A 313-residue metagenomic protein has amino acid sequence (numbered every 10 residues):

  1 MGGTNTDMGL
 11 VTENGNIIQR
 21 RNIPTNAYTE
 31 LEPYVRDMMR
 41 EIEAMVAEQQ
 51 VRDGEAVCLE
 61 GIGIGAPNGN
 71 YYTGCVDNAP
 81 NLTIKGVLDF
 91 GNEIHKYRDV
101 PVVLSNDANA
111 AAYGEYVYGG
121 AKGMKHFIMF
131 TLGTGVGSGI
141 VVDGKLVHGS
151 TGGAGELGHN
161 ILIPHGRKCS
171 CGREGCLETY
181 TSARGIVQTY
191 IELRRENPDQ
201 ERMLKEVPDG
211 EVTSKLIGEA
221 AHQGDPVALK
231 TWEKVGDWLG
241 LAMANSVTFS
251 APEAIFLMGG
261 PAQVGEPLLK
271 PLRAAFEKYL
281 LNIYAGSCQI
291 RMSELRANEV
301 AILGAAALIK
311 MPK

Functional and structural regions predicted by a protein language model:
M1-G61, Y71-T73, G91-V102, V117-M124 (+2 more regions): ATP-binding/phosphotransfer module of carbohydrate and carboxylate kinases, centering on a glycine-rich
M1-T4, T131-G135, G153, G260: A short acidic Gly-Thr/Ser loop motif
T25-N26, A154-E156: A short acidic/small-residue loop/turn micro-motif
G63-P67, M129-G135, G139-V141: Short beta-strand segments
C75-G86: A charged helix-plus-loop insertion that forms the helical arch/lid used to bind and gate nucleic-acid substrates
D107, G133, A305: Active-site glycine-centered loops adjacent to acidic/histidine catalytic or metal-binding residues that shape
